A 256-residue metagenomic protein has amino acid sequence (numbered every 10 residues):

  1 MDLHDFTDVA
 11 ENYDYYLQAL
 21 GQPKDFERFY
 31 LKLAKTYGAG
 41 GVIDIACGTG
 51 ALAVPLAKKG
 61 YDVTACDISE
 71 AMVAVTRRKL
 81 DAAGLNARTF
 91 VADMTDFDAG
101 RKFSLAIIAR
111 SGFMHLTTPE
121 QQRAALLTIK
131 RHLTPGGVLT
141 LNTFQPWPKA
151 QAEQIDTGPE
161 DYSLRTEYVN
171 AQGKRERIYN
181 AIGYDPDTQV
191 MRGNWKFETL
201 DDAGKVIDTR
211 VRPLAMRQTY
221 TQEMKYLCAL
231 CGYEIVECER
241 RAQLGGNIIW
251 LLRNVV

Functional and structural regions predicted by a protein language model:
M1-G38: Conserved class I S-adenosyl-L-methionine
G38-A46: Conserved class I S-adenosyl-L-methionine
A51-D96: Class I SAM-dependent methyltransferase SAM/SAH-binding core
T95-L105: A short acidic, Gly/Pro-enriched loop at the edge of an enzyme's catalytic core that lines a small-molecule cofactor
S104-E120: A short SAM/SAH-binding and catalytic strip from SAM-dependent methyltransferases
R123-P135: A short glycine-rich, Lys/Arg-flanked "PGG" loop and its adjoining helix->strand segment in the class I
L141-Q222: SAM-dependent methyltransferase
A215-V256: C-terminal lobe and adjacent flexible extensions of AdoMet/dcAdoMet transferase-like proteins
